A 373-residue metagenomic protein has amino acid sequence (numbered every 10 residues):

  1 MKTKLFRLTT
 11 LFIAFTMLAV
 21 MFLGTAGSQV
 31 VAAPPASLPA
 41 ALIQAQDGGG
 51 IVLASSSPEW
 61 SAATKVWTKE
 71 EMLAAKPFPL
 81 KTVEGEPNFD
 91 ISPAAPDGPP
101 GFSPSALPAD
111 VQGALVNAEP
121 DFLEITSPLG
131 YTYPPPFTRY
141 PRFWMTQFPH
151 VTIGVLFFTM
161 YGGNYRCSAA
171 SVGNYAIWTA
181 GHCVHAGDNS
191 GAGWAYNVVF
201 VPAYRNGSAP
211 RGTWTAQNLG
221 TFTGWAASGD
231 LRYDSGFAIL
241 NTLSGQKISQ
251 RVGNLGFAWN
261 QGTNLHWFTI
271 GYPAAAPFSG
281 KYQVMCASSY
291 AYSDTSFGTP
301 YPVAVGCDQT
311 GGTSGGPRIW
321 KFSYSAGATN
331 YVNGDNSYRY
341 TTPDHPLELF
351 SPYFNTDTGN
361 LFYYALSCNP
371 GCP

Functional and structural regions predicted by a protein language model:
K2-F12: Bacterial N-terminal signal peptides that target proteins for export
L11-T25: Bacterial N-terminal signal peptides
V31-S171, N369-P373: Protease-domain processing segments flanking chymotrypsin-fold serine proteases, especially trypsin-like
L129-N164, G191-K247: Conserved catalytic-core segment of clan PA serine endopeptidases
M145-Y204, A287-G298, G306, S351: Catalytic histidine site
L231-G306: Chymotrypsin/trypsin-fold serine protease catalytic domain
D308-D335: Catalytic nucleophile loop of clan PA
N333, R339-P373: C-terminal cap/linker of serine protease catalytic domains
